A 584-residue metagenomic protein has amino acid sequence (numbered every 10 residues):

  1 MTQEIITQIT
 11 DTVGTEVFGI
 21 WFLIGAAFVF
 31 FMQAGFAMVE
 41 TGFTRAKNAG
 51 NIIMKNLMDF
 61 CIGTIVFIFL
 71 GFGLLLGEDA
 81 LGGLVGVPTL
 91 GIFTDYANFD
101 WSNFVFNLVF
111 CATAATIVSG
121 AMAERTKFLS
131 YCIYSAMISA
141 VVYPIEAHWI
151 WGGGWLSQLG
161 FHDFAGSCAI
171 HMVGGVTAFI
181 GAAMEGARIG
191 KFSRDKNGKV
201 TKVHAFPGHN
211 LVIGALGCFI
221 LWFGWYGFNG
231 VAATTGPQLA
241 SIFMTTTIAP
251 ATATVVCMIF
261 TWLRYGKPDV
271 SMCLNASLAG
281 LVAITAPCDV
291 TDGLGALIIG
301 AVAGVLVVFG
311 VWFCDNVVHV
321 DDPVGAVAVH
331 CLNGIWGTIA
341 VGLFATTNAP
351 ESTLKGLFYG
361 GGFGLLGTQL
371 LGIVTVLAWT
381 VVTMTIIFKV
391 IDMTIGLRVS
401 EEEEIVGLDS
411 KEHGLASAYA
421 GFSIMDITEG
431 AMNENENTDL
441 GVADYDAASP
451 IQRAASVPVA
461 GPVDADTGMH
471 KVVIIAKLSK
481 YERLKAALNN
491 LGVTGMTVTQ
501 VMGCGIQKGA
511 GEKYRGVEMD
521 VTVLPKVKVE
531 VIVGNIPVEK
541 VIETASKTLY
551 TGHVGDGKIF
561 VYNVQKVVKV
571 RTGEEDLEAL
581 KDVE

Functional and structural regions predicted by a protein language model:
T2-A460: Glycine- and aromatic-enriched membrane alpha-helices
K411-S417, G430-E584: Positively charged, small/polar-rich N-terminal and surface patches that mediate targeting and assembly and bind
